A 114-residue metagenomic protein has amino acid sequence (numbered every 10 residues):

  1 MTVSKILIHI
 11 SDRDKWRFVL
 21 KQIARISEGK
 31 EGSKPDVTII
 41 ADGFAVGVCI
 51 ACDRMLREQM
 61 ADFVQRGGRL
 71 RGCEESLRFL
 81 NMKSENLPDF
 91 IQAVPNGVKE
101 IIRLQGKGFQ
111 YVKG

Functional and structural regions predicted by a protein language model:
V3-K5, K34-D36, G67: A general structural motif
L7-V19, V46-C49: Short, glycine-rich nucleotide/cofactor-binding loops
H9, I40, K113: Short beta-strand segments
R17-K34: Histidine-anchored nucleotide/phosphate-binding helix
K21-I26, A41, V64-Q65: Short acidic/polar alpha-helix capping motifs at helix-coil junctions
E31-D36, D42-G47: Small/aliphatic-rich secondary-structure junction motif
V37-D42, L70-E74: Short internal beta-strands
C52-G114: A cross-taxonomic marker for long C-terminal extensions/tails that follow the last structured domain
